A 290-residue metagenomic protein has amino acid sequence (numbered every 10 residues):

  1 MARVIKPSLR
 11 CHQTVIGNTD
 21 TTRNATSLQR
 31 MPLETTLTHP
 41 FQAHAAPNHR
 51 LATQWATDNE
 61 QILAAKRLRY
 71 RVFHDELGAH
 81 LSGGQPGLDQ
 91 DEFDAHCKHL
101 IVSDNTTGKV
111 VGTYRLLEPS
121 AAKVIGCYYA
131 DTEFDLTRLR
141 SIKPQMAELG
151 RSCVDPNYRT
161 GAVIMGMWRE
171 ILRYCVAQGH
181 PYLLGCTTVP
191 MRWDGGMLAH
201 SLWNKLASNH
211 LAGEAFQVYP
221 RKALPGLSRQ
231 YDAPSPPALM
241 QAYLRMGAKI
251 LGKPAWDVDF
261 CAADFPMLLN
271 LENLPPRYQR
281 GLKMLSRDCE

Functional and structural regions predicted by a protein language model:
A2-N59: Conserved N-terminal entry element of GNAT/NAT acetyltransferase domains
F41-V111, R115-S120: Short amphipathic alpha-helix that is part of the acyltransferase structural core
G84-F93, M191-R192, D257-D264: Beta-rich nucleic-acid/ligand-interaction surfaces
Q90-D91, M197-S201, F265-L269: Short low-complexity, flexible loop/linker segments enriched in glycine and/or proline with clustered acidic
K109, P275-Q279: Short, conserved charged micro-motifs
P119-A248, P254-A255, C261-A262: Acyl-donor binding region in acyl/amide transferases
F260-L274: C-terminal "cap" of GNAT-fold acetyltransferases
L285-E290: Short, cationic low-complexity segments
